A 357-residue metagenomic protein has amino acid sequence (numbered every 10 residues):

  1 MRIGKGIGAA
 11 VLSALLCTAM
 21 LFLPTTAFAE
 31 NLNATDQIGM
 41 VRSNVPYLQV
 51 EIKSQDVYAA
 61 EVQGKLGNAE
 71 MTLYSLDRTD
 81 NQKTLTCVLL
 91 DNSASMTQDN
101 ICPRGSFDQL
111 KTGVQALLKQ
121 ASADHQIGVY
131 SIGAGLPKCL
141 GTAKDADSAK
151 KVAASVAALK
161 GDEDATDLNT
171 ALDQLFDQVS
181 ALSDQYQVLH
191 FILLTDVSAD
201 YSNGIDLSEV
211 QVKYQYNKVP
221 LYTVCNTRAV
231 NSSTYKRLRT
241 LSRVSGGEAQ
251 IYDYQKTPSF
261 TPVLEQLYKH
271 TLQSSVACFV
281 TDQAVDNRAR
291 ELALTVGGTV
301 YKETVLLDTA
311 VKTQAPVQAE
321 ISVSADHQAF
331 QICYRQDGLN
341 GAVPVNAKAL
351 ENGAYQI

Functional and structural regions predicted by a protein language model:
M1-L12: Bacterial N-terminal signal peptides that target proteins for export
C17-A27: C-terminal segment of classical bacterial N-terminal signal peptides
A29-C87, N92-I101: Acidic, polar low-complexity linker/tail segments
N44-V50, A315-A319, Q328-F330: Structural beta-strand segments of beta-rich domains
T79-A143, A171-L175, H190-T195: Von Willebrand factor
Q115, G135-T142, D147-L189, S198-D200 (+2 more regions): Von Willebrand factor
T195-V244, Y252, S259-E265: VWA/integrin I-like adhesion module and closely mimicked acidic/polar interface patches used
D253-Q318, V343-V345: C-terminal "exit" segments of structured domains
